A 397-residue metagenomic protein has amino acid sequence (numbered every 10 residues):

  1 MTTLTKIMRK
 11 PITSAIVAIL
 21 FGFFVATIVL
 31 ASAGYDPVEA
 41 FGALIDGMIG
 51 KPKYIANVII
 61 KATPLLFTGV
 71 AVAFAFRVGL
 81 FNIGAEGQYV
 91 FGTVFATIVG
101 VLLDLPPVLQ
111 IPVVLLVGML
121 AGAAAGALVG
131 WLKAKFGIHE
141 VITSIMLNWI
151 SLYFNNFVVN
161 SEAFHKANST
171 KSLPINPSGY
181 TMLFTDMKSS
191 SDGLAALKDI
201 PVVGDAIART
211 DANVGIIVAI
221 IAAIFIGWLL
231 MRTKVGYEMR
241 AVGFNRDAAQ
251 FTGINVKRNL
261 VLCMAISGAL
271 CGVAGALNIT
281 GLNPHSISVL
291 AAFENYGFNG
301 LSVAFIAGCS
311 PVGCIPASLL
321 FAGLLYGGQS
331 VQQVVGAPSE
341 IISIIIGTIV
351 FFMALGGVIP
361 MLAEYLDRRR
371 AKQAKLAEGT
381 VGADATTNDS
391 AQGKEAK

Functional and structural regions predicted by a protein language model:
M1-F21, T27-A31, F244, F251 (+2 more regions): Cytosolic-side transmembrane-helix boundaries in multi-pass membrane proteins
M1-G69, V108-L109: Membrane-interfacial amphipathic/re-entrant helices at transmembrane-helix boundaries
T2-T13, F76-G84, P106-V108, P112 (+6 more regions): Short loop segments and helix-boundary regions at transmembrane helix junctions of multi-pass inner-membrane proteins
A15-A31, T68-V72, T93, T97-V99 (+9 more regions): Hydrophobic core segments of alpha-helical transmembrane domains in multi-pass membrane transport and ion-translocation
V29-A33, I49-L103, L115, M119-V141 (+5 more regions): Single transmembrane alpha-helix segments in multi-pass membrane proteins
N148-L230, I341: Transmembrane helix-bundle core of multi-pass membrane transporters and related energy-transducing complexes
K188-A195, A208-H285, P311-V312, P316: Helix-loop-helix "hairpin" substructures at the membrane interface of multi-pass membrane proteins
A265-G347: Transmembrane alpha-helical segments in multi-pass inner-membrane proteins
